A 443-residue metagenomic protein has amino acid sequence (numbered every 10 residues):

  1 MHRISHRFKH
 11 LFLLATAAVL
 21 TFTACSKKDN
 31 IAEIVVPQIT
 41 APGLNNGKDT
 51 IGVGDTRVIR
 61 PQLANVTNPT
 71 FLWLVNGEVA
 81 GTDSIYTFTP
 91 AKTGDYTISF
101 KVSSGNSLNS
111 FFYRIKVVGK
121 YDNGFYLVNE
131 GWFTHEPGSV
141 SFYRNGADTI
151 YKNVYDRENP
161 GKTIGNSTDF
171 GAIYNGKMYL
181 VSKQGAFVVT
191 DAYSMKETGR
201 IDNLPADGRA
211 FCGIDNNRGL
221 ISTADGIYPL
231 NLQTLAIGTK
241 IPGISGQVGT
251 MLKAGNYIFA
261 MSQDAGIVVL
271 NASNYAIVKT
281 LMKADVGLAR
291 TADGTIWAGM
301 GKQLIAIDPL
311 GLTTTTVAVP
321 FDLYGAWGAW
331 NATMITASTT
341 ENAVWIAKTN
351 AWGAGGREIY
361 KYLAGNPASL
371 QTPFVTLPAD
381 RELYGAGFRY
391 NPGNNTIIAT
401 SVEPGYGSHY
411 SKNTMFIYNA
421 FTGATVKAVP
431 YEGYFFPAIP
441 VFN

Functional and structural regions predicted by a protein language model:
M1-D49, G105-F125: Bacterial Sec-dependent N-terminal signal peptides
T50-A64: A short beta-strand segment in extracellular, disulfide-stabilized domains
N65-L72: Solvent-exposed loop segments of extracellular immunoglobulin-like
L72-T89: Surface-exposed, flexible coil segments in extracellular/virion-facing regions
T134-F142, A186-T190, Y228-P229, A265-V269 (+3 more regions): Structural motif
N145-A147, D191-M195, N231-L235, N271-Y275 (+3 more regions): Short loop/turn segments that connect beta-strands within beta-propeller blades
T149-T163, K196-D202, A236-P242, N274-L281 (+3 more regions): A short beta-strand motif characteristic of beta-propeller blades
T163-F170, P205-N216, S245-G255, M282-G294 (+3 more regions): Repeated scaffold domains used in trafficking and secretory/extracellular systems, primarily beta-propellers
